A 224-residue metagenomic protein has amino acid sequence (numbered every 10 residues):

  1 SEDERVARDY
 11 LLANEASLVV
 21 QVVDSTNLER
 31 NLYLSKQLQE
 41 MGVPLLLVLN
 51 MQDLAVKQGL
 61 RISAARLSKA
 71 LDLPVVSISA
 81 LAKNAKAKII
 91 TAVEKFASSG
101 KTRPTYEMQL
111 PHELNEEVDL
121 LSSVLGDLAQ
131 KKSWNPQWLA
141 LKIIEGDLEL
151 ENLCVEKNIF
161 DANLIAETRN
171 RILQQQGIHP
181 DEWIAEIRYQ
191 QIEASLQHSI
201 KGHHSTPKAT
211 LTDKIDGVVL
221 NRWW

Functional and structural regions predicted by a protein language model:
E2-V76: Conserved C-terminal guanine-recognition region of P-loop GTPase G domains, centered on the G4
R5, A209-D213: Alpha-helical membrane and juxtamembrane elements of multi-pass inner-membrane transport and channel proteins
L46, V56-T206: Alpha-helical transmembrane helix bundles of large polytopic membrane transport and channel proteins
P207, V219-W224: Membrane-interface helix starts
T212, D216-L220: Alpha-helical membrane-interface segments at transmembrane helix boundaries
